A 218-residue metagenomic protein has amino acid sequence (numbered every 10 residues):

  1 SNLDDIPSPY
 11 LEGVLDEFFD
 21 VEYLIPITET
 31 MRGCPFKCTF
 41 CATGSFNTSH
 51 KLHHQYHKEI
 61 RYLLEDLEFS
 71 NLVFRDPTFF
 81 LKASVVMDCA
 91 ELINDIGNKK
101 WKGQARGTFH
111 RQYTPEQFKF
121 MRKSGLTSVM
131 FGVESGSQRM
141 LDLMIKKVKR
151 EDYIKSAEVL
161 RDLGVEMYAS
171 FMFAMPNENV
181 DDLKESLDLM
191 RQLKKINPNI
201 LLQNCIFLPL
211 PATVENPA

Functional and structural regions predicted by a protein language model:
S1-L3, A212: Glycine-rich beta-alpha loop elements in corrinoid/cobalamin-binding modules across cobalamin-dependent enzymes
P9-M167: Radical SAM [4Fe-4S] cluster-binding motif and immediate context
F36, A83-S84, R139, L143-M144 (+2 more regions): Flexible glycine/acidic-rich beta-alpha junction loops that bind and position SAM and/or redox cofactors in anaerobic
G103, A169-F171, N204: Structural beta-sheet core signal
S156-V159, L189, I206: Generic recognition of well-ordered alpha-helical segments
N177-R191: Catalytic cores of alpha/beta
R191-N197: Basic phosphate/pyrophosphate-binding loop/patch that engages nucleotide-derived ligands
